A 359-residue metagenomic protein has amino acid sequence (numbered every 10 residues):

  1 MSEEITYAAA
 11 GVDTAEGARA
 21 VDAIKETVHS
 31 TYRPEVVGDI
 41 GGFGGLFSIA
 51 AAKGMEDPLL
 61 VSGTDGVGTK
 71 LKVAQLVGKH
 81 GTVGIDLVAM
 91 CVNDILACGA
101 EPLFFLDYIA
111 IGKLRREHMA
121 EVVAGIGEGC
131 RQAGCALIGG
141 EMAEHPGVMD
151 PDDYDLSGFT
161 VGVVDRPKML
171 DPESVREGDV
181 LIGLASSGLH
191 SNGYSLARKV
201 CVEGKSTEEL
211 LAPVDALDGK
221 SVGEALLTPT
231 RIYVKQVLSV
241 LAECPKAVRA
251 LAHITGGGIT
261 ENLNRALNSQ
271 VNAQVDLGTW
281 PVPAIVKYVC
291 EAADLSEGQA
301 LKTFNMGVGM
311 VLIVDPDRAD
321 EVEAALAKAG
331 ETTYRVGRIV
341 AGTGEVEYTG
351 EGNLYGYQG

Functional and structural regions predicted by a protein language model:
S2-A9, H118-A136, M149-Y154, T207-E209 (+2 more regions): Glycine-/charge-enriched secondary-structure boundary and capping motifs
S2-V37: N-terminal amphipathic/basic leader segments beginning at the initiator methionine
D13, D65, G178, H253 (+1 more regions): Residue-level signature of catalytic and energy-coupling elements of molecular machines, predominantly ATP/GTP-dependent
G17, K53-M55, V67-K70, D165-K168 (+4 more regions): Short, acidic Gly/Pro/Ser/Thr-rich loop/turn segments
A20, I24, L46, C91-V92 (+5 more regions): Buried hydrophobic packing segments
A23-S187: Glycine-rich phosphate/pyrophosphate-binding loop regions near the starts of catalytic domains
P58-L60, G66-G68, P172, L210-L211 (+1 more regions): Acidic-glycine-rich active-site phosphate/pyrophosphate-binding loop
T64, D155, K168-D218, V222-G223 (+1 more regions): Short, acidic (Asp/Glu-rich) active-site segment that either coordinates a divalent metal cofactor
